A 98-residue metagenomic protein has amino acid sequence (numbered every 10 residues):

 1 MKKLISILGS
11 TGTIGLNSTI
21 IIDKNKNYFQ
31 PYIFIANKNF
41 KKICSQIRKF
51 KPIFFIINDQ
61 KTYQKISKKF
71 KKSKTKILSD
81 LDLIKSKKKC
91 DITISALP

Functional and structural regions predicted by a protein language model:
M1-K51: N-terminal Rossmann-like dinucleotide-binding module
L8, F34, N58, L78-D80 (+1 more regions): Structural motif
T11-T13, T19, T62, T75 (+1 more regions): Residue-identity detector for threonine
Y32-N39, I43-K72, K76: Glycine-rich nucleotide/cofactor/substrate-binding loop typically near the N-terminus or early in the first domain
S67-P98: A structured beta-alpha segment of the ubiquitous adenosine-cofactor-binding alpha/beta core
